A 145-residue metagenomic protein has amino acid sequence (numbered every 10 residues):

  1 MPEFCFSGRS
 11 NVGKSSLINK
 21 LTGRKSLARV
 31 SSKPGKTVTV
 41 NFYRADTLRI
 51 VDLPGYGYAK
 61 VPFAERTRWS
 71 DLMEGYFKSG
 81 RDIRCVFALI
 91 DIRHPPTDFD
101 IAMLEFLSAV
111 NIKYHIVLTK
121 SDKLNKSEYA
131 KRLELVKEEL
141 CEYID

Functional and structural regions predicted by a protein language model:
M1-E65: Conserved G1/Walker A P-loop phosphate-binding module
S70-D145: Conserved C-terminal guanine-recognition region of P-loop GTPase G domains, centered on the G4
